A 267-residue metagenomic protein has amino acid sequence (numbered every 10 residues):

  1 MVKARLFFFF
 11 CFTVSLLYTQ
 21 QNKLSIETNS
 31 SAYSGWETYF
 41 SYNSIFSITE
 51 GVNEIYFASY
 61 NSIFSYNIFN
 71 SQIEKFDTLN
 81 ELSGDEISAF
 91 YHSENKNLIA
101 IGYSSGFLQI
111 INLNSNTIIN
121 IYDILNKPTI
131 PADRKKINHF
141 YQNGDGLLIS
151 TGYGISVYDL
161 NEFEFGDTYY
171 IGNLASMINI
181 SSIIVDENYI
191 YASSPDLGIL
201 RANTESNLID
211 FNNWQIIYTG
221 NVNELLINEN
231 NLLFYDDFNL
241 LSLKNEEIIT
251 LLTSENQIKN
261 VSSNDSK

Functional and structural regions predicted by a protein language model:
M1-T28, A32: Bacterial Sec-dependent N-terminal signal peptides
Q21-S65, L108, I199, F238: N-terminal beta-propeller domains
T28-G51, D77-E94, I121-N143, D167-D186 (+2 more regions): Short coil-to-beta transitions that initiate beta-strands within beta-rich domains
E54-F57, L98-A100, G146-I149, Y189-A192 (+2 more regions): Conserved beta-propeller blade signature
A58-T78: Beta-propeller domains
N61-F64, S104-L108, Y153-S156, P195-I199 (+2 more regions): Loop/turn residues immediately N-terminal
N67-S71, L113-N116, L160-F163, N203-N207 (+1 more regions): Short loop/turn segments that connect beta-strands within beta-propeller blades
I101-Q109, L113-N116, I121-D123: Surface-exposed, polar helix/loop patches in the mature regions of secreted/periplasmic/lumenal proteins that form
